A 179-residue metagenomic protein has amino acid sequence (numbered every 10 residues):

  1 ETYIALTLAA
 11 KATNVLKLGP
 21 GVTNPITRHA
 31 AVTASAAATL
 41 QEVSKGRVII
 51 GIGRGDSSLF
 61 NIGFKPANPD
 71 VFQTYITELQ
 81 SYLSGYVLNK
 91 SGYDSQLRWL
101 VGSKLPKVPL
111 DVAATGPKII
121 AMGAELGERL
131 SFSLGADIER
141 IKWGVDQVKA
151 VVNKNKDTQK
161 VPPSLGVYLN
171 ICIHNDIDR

Functional and structural regions predicted by a protein language model:
E1-R179: Active-site-adjacent structural elements that line small-molecule/cofactor binding pockets in enzymes
